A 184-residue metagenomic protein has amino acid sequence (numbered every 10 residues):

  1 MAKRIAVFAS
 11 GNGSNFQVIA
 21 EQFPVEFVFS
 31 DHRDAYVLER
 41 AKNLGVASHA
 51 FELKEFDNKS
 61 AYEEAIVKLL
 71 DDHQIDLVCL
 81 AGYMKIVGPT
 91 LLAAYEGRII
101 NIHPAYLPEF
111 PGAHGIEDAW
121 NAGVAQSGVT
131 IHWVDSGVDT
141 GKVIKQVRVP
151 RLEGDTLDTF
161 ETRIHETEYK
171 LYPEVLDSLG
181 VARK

Functional and structural regions predicted by a protein language model:
M1-K3, A182-K184: Short, low-complexity, intrinsically disordered N-terminal peptides in bacterial proteins
A2-E39: N-terminal beta1-alpha1 ligand-phosphate binding loop
Q17-E21, E39, E64-D71, K170-P173: Amphipathic, non-transmembrane alpha-helical secondary structure
Q22, M84-R183: Donor/substrate-binding cores of folate-linked one-carbon enzymes
P24-A65: Short, surface-exposed acidic-centric catalytic microdomains
H49, K59-I102, L107-P108: Helix-adjacent hinge/juxtasegments
